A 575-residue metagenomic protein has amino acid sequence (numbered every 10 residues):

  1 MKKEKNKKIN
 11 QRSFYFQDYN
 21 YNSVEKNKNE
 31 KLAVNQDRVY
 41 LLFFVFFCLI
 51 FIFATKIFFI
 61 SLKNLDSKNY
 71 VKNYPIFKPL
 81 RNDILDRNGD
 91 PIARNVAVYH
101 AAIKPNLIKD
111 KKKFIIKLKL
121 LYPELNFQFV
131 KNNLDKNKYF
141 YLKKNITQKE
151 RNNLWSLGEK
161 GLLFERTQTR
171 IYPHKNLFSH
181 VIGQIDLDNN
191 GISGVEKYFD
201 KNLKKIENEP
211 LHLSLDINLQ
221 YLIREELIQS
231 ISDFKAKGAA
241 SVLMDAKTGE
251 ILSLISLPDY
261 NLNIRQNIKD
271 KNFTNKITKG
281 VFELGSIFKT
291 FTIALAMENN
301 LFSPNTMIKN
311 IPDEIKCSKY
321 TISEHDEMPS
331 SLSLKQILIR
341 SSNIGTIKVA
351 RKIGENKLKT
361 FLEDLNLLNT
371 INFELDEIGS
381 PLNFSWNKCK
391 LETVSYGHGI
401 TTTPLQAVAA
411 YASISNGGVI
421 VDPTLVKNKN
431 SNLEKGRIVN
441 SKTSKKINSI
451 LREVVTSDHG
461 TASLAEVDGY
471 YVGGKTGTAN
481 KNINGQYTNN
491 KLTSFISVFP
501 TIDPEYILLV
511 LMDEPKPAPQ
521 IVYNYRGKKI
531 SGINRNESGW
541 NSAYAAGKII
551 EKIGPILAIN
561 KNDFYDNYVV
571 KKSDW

Functional and structural regions predicted by a protein language model:
M1-R265, N356-N366, Q486, Q520-W575: Periplasmic/cell-envelope proteins involved in peptidoglycan metabolism and beta-lactam response
F16, N20-S23, P91-A93, S241 (+6 more regions): Beta-lactam-recognizing serine transpeptidase/beta-lactamase-like catalytic domain environment
